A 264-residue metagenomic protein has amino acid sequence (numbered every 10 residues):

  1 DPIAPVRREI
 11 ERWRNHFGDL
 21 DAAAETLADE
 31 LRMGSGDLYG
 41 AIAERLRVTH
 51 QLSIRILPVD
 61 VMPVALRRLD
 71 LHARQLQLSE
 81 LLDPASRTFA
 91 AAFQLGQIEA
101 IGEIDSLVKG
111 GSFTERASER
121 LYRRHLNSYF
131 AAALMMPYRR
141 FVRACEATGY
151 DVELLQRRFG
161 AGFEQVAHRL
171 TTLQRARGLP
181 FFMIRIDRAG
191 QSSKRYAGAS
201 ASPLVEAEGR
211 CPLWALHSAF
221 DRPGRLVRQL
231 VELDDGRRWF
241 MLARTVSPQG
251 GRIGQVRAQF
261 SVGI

Functional and structural regions predicted by a protein language model:
D1-I264: Short juxta-domain linker segments that transition from a proline/glycine-rich, charged coil into a short amphipathic
